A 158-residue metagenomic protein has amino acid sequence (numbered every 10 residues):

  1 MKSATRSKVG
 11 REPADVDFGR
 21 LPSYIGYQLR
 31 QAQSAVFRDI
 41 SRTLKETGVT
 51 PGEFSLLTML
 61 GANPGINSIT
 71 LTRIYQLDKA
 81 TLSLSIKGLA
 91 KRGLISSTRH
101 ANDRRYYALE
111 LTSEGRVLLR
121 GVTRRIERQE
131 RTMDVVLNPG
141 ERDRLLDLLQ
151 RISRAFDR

Functional and structural regions predicted by a protein language model:
S3-R11, F37, I69, K87-Q150: Charged, amphipathic alpha-helical coiled-coil/dimerization segments
V9-R20: A detector for short, charged/polar N-terminal pre-domain segments
R20, Y27-R30, S34-T81: N-terminal helix-turn-helix DNA-binding core of bacterial DNA-binding proteins
L21-Q28, A32, Y107, E114 (+1 more regions): Conserved acidic
Q33, L119, S153-F156: A structural signal for well-ordered alpha-helices, especially hydrophobic packing surfaces of coiled-coils
T43, Q129, M133, S153-R158: Amphipathic alpha-helical linker/stalk segments
M59-N63, L148, A155: Short amphipathic alpha-helical elements of helix-turn-helix/winged-helix folds
